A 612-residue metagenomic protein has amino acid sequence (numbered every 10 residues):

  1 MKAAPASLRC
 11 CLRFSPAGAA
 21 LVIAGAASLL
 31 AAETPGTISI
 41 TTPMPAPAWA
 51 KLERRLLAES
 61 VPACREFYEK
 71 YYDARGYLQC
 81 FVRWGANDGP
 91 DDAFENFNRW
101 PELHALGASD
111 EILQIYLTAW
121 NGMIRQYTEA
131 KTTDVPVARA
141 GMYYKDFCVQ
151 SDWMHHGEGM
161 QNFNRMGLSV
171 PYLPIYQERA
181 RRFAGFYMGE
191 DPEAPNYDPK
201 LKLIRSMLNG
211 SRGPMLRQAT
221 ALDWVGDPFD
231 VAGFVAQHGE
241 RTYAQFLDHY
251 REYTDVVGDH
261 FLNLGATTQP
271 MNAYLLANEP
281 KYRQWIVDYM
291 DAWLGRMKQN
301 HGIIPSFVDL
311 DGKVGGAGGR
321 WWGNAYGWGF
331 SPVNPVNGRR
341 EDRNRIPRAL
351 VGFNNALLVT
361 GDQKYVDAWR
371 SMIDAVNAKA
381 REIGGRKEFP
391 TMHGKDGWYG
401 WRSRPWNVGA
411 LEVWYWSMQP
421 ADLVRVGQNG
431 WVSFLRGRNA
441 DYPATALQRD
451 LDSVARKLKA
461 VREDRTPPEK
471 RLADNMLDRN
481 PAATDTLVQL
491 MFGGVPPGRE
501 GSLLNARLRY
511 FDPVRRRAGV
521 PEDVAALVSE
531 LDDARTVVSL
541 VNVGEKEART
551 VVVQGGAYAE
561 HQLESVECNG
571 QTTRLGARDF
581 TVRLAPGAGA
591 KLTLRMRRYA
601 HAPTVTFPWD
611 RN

Functional and structural regions predicted by a protein language model:
M1-L12: N-terminal secretory signal peptides that target proteins for export/translocation
A4-P5, L21-I23, D367: N-terminal non-cleavable signal-anchor helices
S7, A26, R611-N612: Short, solvent-exposed coil/turn linker segments
C11-S28: Bacterial N-terminal signal peptides
A32-G570, G576-N612: Glycan-recognition and catalytic cores of secretory/periplasmic carbohydrate-active enzymes
